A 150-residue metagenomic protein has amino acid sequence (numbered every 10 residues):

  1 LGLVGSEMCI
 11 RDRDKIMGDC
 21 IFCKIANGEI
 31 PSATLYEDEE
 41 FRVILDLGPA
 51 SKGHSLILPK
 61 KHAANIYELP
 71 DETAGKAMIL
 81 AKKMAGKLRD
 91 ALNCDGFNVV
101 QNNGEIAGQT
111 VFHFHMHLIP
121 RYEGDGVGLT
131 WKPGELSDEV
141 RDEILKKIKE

Functional and structural regions predicted by a protein language model:
L1-D12: Single conserved hydrophobic/aromatic residue that forms the stacking wall/gate of nucleotide- or nucleobase-binding
R11-E150: HIT superfamily nucleotide-processing domains
